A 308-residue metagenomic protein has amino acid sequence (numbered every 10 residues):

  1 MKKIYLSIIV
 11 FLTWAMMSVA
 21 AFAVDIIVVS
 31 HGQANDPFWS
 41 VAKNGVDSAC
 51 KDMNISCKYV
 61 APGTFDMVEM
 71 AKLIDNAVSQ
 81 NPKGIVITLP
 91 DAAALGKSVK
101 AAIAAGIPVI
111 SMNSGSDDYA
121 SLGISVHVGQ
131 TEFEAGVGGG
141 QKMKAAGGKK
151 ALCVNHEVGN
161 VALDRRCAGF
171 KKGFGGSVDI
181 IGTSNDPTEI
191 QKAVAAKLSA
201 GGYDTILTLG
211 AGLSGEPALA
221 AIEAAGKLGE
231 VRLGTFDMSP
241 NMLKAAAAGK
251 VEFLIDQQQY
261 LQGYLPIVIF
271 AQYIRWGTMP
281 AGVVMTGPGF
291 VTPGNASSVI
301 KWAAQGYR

Functional and structural regions predicted by a protein language model:
W14-A23: Sec/Tat signal peptide C-region and signal peptidase I cleavage site
D25-A49, M53, C57-I74, Q80 (+4 more regions): Extracytoplasmic "Venus flytrap"
V28-S30, N81-L89, P108-M112, L152-N155 (+4 more regions): Periplasmic-binding protein-like
K51-T64, L152-C153, F170-T188: Short beta-strand elements in bilobed, periplasmic/extracellular small-molecule ligand-binding domains
M70, V126-A151, P187-Q191, M238-M242 (+1 more regions): Hydrophobic alpha-helical segments within soluble ligand-binding/sensing domains
D75, V86-I103, F170, S184-A245: Hydrophobic alpha-helical
A92-E134, D237-E252, S297-A303: Flexible loop/hinge segments that line or gate small-molecule binding clefts
G173-G176, L261-R308: Hinge/cleft segment of the Venus flytrap/periplasmic-binding protein
